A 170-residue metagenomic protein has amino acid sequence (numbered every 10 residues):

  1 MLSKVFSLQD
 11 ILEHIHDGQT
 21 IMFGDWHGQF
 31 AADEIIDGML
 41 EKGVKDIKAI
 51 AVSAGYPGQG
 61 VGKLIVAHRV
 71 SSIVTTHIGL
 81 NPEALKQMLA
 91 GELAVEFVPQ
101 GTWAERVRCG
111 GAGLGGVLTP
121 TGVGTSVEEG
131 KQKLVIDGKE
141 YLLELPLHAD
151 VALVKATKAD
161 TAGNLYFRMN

Functional and structural regions predicted by a protein language model:
M1-N170: Conserved alpha/beta enzyme-core scaffold
